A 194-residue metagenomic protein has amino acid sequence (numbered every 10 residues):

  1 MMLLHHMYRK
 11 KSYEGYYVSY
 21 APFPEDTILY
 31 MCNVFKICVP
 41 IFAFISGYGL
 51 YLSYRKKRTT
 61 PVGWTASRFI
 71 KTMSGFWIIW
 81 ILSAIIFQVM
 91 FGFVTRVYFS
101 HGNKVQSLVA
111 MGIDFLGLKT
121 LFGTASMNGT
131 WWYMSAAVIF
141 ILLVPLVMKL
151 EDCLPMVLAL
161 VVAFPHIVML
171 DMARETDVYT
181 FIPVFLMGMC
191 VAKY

Functional and structural regions predicted by a protein language model:
M1, H5-Y8, C38-V39, I45-Y48: Membrane-embedded alpha-helical transmembrane segments of multi-pass integral membrane proteins
M2-M7, L116-T120, A159-M172: Aromatic-anchored segments of alpha-helical transmembrane domains
R9-Y20, V105-I113: Peri-membrane helix termini and adjoining interfacial loops of integral membrane proteins
K11-Y16, V89-M90, I167-M172: Juxtamembrane "helix-exit" motif on the non-cytosolic side of transmembrane helices
P24-A43, L52-G117, F140: Transmembrane alpha-helical segments and their boundary/interface "anchor" motifs in multi-pass integral membrane
D26-P40, F122-A136, V168-M187: Interfacial loop-to-helix transition and helix-capping segments at the boundaries of transmembrane helices
Y48-R58, L146-E151, M187-Y194: Structural signal for the C-terminal ends of transmembrane alpha-helices and the immediately following loop
V138-A163, A192-Y194: Solvent-exposed interhelical
